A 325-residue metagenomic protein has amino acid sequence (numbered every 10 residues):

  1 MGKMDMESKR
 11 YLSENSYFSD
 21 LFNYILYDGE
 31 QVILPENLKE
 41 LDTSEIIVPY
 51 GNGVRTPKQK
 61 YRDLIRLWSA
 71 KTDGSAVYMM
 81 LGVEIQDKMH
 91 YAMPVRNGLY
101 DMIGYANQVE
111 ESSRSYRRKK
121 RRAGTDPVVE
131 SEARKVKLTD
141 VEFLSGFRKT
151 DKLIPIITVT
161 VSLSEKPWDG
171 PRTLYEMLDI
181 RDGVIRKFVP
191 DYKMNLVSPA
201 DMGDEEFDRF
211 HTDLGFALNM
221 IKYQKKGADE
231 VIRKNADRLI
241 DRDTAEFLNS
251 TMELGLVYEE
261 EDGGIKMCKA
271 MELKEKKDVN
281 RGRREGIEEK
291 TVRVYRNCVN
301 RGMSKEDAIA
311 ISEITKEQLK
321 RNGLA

Functional and structural regions predicted by a protein language model:
M1-A325: Elongated, amphipathic alpha-helical interaction scaffolds
